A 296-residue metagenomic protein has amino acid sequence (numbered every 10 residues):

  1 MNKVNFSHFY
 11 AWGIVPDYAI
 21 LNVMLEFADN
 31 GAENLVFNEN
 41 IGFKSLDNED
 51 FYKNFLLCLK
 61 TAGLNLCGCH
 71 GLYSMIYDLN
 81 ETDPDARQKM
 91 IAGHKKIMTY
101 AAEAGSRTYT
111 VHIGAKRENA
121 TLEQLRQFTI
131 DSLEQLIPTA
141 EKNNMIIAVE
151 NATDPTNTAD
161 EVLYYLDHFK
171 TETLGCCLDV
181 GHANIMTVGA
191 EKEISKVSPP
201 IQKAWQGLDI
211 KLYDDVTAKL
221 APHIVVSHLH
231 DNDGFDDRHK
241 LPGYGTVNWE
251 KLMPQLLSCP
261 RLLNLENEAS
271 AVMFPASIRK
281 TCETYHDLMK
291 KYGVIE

Functional and structural regions predicted by a protein language model:
M1-S106, T171, G175, K203 (+1 more regions): N-terminal pre-domain/capping segments
K3-S7, N34-V36, N65-G68, S106-T110 (+5 more regions): Structural preference for beta-strand elements that scaffold enzyme active sites
A11-I20, N38-Y52, Y77-N80, K116-T121 (+6 more regions): Acidic-and-aromatic substrate-binding clefts and catalytic sites of carbohydrate-active enzymes
E39, G71-Y73, I113, G181 (+1 more regions): Residues that line or immediately flank small-molecule/substrate-binding pockets and catalytic motifs
N48-N54, R87, I91-H94, E123-E134 (+3 more regions): Charged helix-capping and loop-helix junction motifs
C58-T61, N80-L178: Active-site acidic/histidine proton-transfer and metal-coordination neighborhood in alpha/beta enzyme cores
G63, I224-V225, H239, V247-E296: C-terminal or late-domain output modules
E134-T246: Acidic/histidine-rich catalytic cores of soluble enzymes
